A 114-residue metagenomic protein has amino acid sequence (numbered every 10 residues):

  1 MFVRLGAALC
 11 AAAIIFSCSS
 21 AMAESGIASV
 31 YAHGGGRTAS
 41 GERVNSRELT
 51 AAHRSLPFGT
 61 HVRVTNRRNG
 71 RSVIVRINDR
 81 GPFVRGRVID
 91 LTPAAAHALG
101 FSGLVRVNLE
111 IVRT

Functional and structural regions predicted by a protein language model:
F2-T114: Secreted/periplasmic proteins
